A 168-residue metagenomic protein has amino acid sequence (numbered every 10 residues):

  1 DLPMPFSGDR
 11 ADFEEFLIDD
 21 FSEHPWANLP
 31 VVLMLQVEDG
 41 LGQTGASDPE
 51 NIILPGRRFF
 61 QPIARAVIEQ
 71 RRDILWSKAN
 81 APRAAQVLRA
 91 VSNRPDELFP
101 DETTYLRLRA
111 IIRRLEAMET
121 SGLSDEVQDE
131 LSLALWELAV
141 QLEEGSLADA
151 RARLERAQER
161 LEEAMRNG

Functional and structural regions predicted by a protein language model:
D1-G168: Extracytoplasmic/secretory ectodomains and luminal regions
